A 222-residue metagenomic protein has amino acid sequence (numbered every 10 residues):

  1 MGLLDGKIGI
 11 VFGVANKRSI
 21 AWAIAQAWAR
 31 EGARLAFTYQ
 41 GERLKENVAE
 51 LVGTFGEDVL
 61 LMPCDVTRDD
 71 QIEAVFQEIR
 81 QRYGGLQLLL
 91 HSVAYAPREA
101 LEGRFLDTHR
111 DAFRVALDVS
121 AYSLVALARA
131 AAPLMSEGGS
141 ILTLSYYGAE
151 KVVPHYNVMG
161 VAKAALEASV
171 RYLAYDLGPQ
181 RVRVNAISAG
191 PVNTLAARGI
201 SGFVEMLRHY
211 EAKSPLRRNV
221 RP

Functional and structural regions predicted by a protein language model:
G2-F37: Canonical Rossmann dinucleotide-binding motif of NAD(H)/NADP(H)-dependent dehydrogenases/reductases, specifically
V11, L90, L142, V184-I187 (+1 more regions): Hydrophobic structural elements of the Rossmann-like NAD(P)H-binding subdomain that define the short-chain
G13-I20, A94-V125, R129-A132, E137-P179 (+2 more regions): Catalytic loop of short-chain dehydrogenase/reductase
R34, L60, G85, S140 (+1 more regions): Structural signature of beta-strand start/N-cap positions in the alpha/beta core of ABC transporter nucleotide-binding
G41-L44: Helix N-cap at the beta1-alpha1 junction of Rossmann-like dinucleotide-binding domains, i.e., the first residues
A49, P179, A189-P215: A glycine/serine/threonine-rich, flexible loop-to-helix segment that serves as the NAD(P) cofactor-binding "lid"
G56, M62-E73, Q77-R82, H91-R114 (+3 more regions): Conserved mid-core segment of classical short-chain dehydrogenase/reductases
S214-P222: A conserved structural motif in NAD(P)-dependent oxidoreductases
